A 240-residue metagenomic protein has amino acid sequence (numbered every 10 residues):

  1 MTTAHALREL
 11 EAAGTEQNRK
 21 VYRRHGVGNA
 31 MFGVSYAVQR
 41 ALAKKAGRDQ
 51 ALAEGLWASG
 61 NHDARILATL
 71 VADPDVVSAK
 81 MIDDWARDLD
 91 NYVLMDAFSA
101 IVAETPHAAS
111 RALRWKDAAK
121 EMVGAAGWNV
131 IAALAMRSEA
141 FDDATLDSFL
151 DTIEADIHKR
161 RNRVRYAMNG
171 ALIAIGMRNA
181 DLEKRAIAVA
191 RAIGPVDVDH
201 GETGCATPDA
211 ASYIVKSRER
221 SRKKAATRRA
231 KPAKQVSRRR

Functional and structural regions predicted by a protein language model:
M1-R240: Alpha-helical scaffold domains
